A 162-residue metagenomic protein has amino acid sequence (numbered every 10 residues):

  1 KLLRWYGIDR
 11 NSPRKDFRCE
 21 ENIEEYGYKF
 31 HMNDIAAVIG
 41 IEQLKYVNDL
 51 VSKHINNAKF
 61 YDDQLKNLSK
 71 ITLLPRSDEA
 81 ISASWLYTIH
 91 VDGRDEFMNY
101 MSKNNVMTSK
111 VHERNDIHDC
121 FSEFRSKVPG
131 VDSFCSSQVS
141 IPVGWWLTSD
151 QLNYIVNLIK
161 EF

Functional and structural regions predicted by a protein language model:
K1-F162: PLP-dependent aminotransferase class I/II
